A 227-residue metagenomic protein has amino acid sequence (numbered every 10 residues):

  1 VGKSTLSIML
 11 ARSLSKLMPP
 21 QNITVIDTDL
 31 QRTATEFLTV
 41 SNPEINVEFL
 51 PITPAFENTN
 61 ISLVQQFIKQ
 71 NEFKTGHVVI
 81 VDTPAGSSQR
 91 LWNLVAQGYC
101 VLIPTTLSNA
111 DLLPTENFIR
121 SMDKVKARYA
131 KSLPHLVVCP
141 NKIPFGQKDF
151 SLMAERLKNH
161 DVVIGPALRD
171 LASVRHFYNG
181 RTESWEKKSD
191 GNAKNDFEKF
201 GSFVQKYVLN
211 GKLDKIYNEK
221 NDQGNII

Functional and structural regions predicted by a protein language model:
V1, I8-V81, A85, Q89: P-loop/Walker-type NTP enzyme "switch/lid" segment
T24-V25, V81, I103, V138-P140: Structural beta-sheet core signal
P84-S87, L107-S108, P144: Short beta->alpha connector loops
R90-N109: Inter-motif core of Ras-like GTPase G domains
T115-K131, N141: Conserved C-terminal guanine-recognition region of P-loop GTPase G domains, centered on the G4
K142-Q147, A154-W185: Beta-strand-loop-alpha "switch" segments that mediate conformational coupling across diverse proteins
S184-I227: NTP-binding/hydrolysis catalytic cores, primarily Walker-type P-loop NTPases
